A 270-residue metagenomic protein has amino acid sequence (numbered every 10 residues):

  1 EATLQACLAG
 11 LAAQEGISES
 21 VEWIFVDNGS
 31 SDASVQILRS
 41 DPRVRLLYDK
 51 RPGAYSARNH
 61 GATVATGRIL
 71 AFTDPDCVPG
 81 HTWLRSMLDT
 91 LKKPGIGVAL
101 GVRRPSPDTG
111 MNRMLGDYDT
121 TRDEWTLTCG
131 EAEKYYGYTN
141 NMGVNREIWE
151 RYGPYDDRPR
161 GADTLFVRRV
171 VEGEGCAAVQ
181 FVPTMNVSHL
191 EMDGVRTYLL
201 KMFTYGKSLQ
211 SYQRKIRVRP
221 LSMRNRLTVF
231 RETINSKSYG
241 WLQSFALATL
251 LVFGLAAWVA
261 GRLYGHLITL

Functional and structural regions predicted by a protein language model:
A9-S20: Short, acidic, metal-binding catalytic loop of nucleotide-sugar glycosyltransferases
G10, D27-Q36, C77: A conserved acidic beta->alpha catalytic loop
D49-A65: Glycine-rich, basic loop-to-helix element that forms the pyrophosphate-binding segment of sugar-nucleotide handling
L70: Short aromatic/hydrophobic "clamp" motif used to bind/position activated sugar donors
T82-N112: Conserved donor NDP-sugar-binding/catalytic core segment of glycosyltransferases
G101-V102, G116-K134: Short, flexible, basic/aromatic active-site loop/helix in glycosyltransferases
R160-R168: Acidic donor-binding loop at a coil-to-helix junction in glycosyltransferase catalytic cores that engages
T204-K207, R214-L270: Non-catalytic, C-terminal membrane-associated alpha-helical segments of glycosyltransferases
